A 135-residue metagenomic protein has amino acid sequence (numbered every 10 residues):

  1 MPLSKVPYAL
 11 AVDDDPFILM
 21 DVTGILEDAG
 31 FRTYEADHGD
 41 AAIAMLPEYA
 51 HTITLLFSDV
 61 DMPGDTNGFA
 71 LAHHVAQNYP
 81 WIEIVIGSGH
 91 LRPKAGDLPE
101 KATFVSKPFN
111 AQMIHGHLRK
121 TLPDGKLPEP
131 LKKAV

Functional and structural regions predicted by a protein language model:
M1-L10, P16-F17, T23, T52 (+4 more regions): Non-catalytic signal-transmission and effector/linker regions of two-component phosphorelay proteins
P16-E35: Two-component/phosphorelay signaling modules centered on CheY-like receiver
E35-L55: Acidic, metal-coordinating helix/loop segments flanking the phosphotransfer/catalytic sites of two-component signaling
D37-H38, T66-L71: Acidic catalytic/metal-coordinating carboxylates
D59-V60: Active-site residues of response regulator receiver
V85-S88: Hydrophobic/aromatic residues positioned on beta-strands within the core alpha/beta folds
R92-K101: Short loop/helix-cap segments at secondary-structure boundaries that form the rim of catalytic
